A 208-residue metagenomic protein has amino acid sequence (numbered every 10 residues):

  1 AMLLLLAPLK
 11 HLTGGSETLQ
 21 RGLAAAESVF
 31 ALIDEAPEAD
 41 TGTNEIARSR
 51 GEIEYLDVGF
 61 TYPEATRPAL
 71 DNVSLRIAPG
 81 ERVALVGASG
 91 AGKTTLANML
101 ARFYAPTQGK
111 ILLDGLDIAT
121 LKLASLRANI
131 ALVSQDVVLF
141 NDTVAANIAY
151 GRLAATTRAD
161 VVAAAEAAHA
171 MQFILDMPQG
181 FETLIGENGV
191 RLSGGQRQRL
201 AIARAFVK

Functional and structural regions predicted by a protein language model:
L4-L32: Cytosolic ends of transmembrane helices, especially the final helix of ABC transmembrane type-1 domains
L6, E35, L139-N141: A short alpha-helix capping/helix-coil boundary motif
T18-R21, E35-E38, T61-A65: An intracellular "coupling" helix at the cytosolic face of ABC transporter transmembrane type-1 domains
A31, E38, A149: Conserved E/DxxT/N motif and adjacent residues on the DHp alpha2 helix of HisKA-family sensor histidine kinases
T41, A47-K208: ABC-type nucleotide-binding domain
